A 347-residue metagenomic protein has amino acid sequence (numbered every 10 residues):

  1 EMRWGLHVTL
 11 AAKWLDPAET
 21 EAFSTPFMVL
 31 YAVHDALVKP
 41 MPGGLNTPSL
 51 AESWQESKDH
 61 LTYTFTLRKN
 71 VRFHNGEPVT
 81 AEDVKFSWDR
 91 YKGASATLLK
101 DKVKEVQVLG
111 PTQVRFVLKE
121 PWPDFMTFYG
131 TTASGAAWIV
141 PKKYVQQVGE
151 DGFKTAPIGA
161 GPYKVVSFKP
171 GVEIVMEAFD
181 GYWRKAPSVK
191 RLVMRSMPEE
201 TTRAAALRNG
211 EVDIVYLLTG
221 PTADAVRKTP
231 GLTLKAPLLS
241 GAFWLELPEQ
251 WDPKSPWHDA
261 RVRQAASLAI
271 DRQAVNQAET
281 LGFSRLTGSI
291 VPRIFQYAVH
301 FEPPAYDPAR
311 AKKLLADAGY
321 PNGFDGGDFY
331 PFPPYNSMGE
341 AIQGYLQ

Functional and structural regions predicted by a protein language model:
G5-K58, D89, I158-G159: N-terminal lobe/hinge region of extracytoplasmic solute-binding protein
V8-F27, L50-A51, E77, F125-G135 (+3 more regions): A structural "hinge/loop" feature
Y31, M41-G43, T132-P187, R191 (+3 more regions): Gly/Pro-rich hinge or "lid" segments in bacterial periplasmic/extracellular proteins
P40, E177-D180, L239-V262, A269: A bilobed periplasmic-binding-protein/Venus flytrap-type ligand-binding module shared by bacterial periplasmic
E52-S95, L109, R115, R203-A206 (+1 more regions): Aromatic- and charge-enriched surface segment that lines or borders ligand/interaction sites
Q55, T66, L98-Y144: Surface-exposed binding/hinge segments that line and control ligand-binding clefts or catalytic entry sites
R68, R90, D151, F179-A225: Ligand-site clamp/hinge motif
Y163, P253, H258-A260, R285-D317 (+1 more regions): Structural transition elements
